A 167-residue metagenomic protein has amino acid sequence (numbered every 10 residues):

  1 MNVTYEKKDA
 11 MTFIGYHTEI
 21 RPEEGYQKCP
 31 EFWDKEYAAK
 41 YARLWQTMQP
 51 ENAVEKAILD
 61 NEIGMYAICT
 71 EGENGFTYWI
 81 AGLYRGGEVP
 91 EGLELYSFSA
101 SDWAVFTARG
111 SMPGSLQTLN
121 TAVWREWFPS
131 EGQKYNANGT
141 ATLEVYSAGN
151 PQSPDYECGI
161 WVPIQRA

Functional and structural regions predicted by a protein language model:
M1-A167: A solvent-exposed interaction/effector surface
